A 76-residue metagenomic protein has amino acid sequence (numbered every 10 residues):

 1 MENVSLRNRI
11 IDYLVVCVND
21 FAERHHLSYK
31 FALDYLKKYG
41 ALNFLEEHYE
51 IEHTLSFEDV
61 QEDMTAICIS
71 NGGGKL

Functional and structural regions predicted by a protein language model:
M1-L76: C-terminal alpha-helical interaction appendages
